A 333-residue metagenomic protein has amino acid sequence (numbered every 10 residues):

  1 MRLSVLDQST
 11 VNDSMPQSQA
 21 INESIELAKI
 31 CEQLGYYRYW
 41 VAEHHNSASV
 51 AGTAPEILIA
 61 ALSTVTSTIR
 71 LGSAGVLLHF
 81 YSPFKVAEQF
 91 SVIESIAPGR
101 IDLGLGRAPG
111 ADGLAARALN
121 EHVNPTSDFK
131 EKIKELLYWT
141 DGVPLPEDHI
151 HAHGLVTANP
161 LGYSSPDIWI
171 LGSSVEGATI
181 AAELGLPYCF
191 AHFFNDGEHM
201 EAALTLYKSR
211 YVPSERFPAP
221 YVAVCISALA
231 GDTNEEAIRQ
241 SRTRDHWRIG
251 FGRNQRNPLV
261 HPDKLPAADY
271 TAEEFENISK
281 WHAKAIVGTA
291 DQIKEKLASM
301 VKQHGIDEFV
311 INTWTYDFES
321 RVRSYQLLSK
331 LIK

Functional and structural regions predicted by a protein language model:
M1-T66: N-terminal beta1-alpha1-beta2 module of alpha/beta enzyme domains
R2, L6-Q17, H79-P144, D196: Flexible, glycine-rich active-site loops centered on histidine and acidic residues that chelate a metal or position
L3, C31, G35, E43 (+6 more regions): Conserved, mostly hydrophobic/aromatic
L3-D7, Y39-V41, L71-S73, I101-L105 (+4 more regions): Hydrophobic faces of well-ordered beta-strands that scaffold small-molecule active sites in alpha/beta enzyme cores
D7-N22, V76-P83, G162-G172, W281-A290: Active-site mouth loops of central-metabolism enzymes
I59-S67, E94-R100, I180-E183, K208-F217 (+1 more regions): Acidic (Asp/Glu)-rich catalytic clusters
V123-T157, E198-H304: An alpha-helical appendage that flanks or caps ligand/catalytic pockets
S174-G197: A conserved active-site cap/scaffold subdomain adjacent to cofactor or substrate pockets
